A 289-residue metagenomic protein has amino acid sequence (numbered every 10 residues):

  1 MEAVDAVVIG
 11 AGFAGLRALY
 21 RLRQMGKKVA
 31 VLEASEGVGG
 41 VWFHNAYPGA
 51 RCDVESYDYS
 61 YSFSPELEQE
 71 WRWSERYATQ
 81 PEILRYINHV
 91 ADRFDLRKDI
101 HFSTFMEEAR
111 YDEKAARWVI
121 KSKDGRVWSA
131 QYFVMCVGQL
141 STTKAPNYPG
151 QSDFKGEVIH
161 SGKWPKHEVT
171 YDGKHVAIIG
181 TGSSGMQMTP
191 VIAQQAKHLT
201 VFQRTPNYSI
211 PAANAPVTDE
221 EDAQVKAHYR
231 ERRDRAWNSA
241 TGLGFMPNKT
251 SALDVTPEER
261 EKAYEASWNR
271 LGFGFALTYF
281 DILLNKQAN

Functional and structural regions predicted by a protein language model:
M1-V4, H160-G173: A short, basic/flexible loop-to-alpha-helix module at the beginning of a structural domain
E2-A6, A11, L16, Y20-S152 (+3 more regions): N-terminal FAD-binding dinucleotide-binding subdomain shared by FAD-dependent oxidases/monooxygenases
K155-V158: Active-site-adjacent "gating/activation" loops or surface patches in catalytic cores
H175-A196: Rossmann-like NAD(P)H-binding beta-loop-alpha module
